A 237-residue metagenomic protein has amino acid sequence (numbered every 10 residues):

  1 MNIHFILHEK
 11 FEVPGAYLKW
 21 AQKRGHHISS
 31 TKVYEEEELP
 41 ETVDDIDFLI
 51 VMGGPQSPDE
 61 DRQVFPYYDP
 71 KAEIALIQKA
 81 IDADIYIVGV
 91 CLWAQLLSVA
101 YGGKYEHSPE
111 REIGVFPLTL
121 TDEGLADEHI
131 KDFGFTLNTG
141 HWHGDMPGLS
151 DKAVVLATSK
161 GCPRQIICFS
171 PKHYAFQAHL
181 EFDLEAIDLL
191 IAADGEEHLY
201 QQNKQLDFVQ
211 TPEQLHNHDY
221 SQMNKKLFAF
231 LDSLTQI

Functional and structural regions predicted by a protein language model:
M1-H4: Extreme N-terminal starter segment of soluble prokaryotic enzymes
I6-H8, V33, L92: Cofactor-binding loop segments of dinucleotide-utilizing enzymes, especially the Rossmann-like FAD- and NAD(P)+-binding
E12-A16: Short N-terminal binding/cap micro-motifs at the start of the first secondary-structure element
Q22-I87: Flexible gly/pro-rich beta->alpha loop and the following alpha-helix that scaffold active-site loops
A80-K104: Catalytic nucleophile loop
Q95-L96, G102-G140: Ligand/cofactor pocket segment of small-molecule handling proteins
T121-I237: Amide-donor transfer/coupling interface in amidating biosynthetic enzymes
